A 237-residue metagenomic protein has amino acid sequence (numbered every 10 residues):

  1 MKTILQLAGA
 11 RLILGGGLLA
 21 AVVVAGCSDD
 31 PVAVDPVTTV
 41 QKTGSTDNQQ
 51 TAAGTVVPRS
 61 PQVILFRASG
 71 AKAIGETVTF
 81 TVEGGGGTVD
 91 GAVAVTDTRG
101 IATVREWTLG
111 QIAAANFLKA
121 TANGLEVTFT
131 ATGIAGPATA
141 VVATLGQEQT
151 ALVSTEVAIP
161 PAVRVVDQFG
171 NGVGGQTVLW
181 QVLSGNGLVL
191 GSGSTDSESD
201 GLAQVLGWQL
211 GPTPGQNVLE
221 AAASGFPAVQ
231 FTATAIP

Functional and structural regions predicted by a protein language model:
M1-A25: Sec-dependent bacterial lipoprotein signal peptides
V24-P237: The feature marks long extracellular or luminal low-complexity segments
